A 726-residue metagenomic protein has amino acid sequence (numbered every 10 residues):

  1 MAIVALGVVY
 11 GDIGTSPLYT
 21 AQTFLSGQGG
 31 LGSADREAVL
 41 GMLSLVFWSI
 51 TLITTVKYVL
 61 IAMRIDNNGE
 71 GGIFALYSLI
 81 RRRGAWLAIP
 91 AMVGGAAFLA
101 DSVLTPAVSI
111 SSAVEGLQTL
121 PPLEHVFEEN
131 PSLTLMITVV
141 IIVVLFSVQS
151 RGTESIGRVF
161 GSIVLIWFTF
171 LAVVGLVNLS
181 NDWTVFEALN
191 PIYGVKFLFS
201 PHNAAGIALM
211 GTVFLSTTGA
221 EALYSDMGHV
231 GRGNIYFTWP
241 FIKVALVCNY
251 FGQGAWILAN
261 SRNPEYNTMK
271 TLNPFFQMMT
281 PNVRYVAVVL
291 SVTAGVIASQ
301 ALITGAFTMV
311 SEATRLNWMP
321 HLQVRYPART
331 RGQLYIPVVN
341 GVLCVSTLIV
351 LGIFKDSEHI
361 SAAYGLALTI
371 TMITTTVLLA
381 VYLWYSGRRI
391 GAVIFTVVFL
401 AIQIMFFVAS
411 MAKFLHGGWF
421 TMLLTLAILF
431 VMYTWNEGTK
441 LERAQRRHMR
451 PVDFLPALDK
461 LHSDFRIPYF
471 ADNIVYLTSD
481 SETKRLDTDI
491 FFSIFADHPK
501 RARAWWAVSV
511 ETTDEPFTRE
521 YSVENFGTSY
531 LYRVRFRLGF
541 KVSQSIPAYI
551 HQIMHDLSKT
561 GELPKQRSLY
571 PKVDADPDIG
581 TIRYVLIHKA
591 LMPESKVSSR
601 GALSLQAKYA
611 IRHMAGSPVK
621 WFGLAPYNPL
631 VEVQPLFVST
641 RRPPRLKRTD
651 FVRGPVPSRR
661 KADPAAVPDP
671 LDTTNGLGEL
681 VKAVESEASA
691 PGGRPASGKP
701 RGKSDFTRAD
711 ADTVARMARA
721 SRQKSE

Functional and structural regions predicted by a protein language model:
M1-E685, D710-E726: The structured alpha-helical core of multi-pass membrane proteins
